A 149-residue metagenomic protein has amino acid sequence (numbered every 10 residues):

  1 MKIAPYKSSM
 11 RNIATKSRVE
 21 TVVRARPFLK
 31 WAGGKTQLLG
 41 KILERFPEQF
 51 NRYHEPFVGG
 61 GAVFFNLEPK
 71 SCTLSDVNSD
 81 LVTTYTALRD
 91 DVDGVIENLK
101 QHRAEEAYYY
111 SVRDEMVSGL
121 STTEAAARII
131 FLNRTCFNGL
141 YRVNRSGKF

Functional and structural regions predicted by a protein language model:
M1-A4, F50, R134, N138-Y141: Intrinsic structural disorder
K2-V58, A62-V63, L67: S-adenosyl-L-methionine
N66-F149: Class I S-adenosyl-L-methionine-dependent methyltransferase module
